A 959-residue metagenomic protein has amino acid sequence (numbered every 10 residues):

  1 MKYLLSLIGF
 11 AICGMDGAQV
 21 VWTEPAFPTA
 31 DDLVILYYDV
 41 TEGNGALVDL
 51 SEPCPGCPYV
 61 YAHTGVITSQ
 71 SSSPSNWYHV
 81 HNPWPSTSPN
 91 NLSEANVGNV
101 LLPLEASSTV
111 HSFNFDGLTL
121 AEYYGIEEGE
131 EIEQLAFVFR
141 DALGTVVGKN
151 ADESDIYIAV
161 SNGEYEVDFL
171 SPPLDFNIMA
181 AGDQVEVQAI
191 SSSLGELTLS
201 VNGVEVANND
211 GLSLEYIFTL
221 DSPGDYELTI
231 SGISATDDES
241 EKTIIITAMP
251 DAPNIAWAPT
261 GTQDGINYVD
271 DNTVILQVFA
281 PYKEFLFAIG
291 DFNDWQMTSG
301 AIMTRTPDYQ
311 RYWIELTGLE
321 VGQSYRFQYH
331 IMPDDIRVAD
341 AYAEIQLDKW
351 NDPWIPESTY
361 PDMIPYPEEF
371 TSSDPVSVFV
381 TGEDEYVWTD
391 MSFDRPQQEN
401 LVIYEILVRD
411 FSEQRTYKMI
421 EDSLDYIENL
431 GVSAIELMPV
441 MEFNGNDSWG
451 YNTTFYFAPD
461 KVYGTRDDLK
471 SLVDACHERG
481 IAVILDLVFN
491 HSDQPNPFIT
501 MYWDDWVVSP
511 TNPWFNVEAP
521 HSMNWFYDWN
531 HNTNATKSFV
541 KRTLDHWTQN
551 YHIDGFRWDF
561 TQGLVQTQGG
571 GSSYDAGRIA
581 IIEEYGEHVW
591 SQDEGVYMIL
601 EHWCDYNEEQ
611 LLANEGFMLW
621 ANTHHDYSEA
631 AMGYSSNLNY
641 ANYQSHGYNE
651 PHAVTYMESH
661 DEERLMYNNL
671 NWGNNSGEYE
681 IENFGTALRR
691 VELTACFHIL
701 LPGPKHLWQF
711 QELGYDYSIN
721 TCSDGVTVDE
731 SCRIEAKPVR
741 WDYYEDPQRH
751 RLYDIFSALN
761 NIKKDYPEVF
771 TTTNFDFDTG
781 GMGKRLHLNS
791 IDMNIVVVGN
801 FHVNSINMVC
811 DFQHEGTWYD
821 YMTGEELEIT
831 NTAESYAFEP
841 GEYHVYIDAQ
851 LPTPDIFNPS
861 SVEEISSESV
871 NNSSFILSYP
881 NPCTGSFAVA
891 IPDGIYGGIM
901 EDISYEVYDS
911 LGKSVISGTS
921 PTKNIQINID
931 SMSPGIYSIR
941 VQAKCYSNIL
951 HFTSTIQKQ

Functional and structural regions predicted by a protein language model:
Y3-S6, G14, S866-Y879, C883-Q959: C-terminal outer-membrane/trafficking sorting elements
G17-F27, A159-A180, V870-P880: Short, compositionally biased P/S/T/A/G/V-rich stretches that sit at domain boundaries
P53, Y59-E128, G144-N150, A207-G211 (+3 more regions): Aromatic-rich carbohydrate-binding modules that target alpha-glucans
L212-D225, S835, Q926: Solvent-exposed segments in extracellular or luminal domains encompassing
T247-L286, A341-N400: Basic K/R-rich, polyanion-interacting modules in nucleoproteins and related proteins
P253-A256, W449-N452, R479, Q549 (+9 more regions): Active-site-proximal helices and loops of the catalytic beta/alpha 8
Q346-I355, Y366, D384-G555, F560-D593: Substrate-binding/active-site clefts of carbohydrate-active enzymes
T830-P859: C-terminal beta-strand-rich structural cap/linker in extracellular carbohydrate-active enzymes
